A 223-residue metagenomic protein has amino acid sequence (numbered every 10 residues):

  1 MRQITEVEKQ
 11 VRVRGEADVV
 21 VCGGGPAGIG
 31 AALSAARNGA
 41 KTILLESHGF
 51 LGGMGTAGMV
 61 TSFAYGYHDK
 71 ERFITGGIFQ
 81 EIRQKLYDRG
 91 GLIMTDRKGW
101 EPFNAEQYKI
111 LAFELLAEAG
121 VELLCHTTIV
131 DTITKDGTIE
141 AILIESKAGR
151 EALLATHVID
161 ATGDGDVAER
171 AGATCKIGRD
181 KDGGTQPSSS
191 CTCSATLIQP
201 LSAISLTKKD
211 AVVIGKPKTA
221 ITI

Functional and structural regions predicted by a protein language model:
M1-Q10: Extended, non-globular alpha-helical segments
E8, R14-E16, S34, A40-K41 (+3 more regions): Conserved N-terminal/central alpha/beta ligand/cofactor-binding core
V11-G25: Beta1/beta-strand and adjacent pyrophosphate-binding region of the FAD-binding site in flavoprotein oxidoreductases
G15-A17, A148-H157: Core beta-strand elements of the Rossmann-like FAD/NAD(P) dinucleotide-binding domain in flavoenzyme oxidoreductases
C22, L153-G163: Short hydrophobic core segments
G28: N-terminal Rossmann-fold NAD(P) dinucleotide-binding loop
I133-A152: Conserved beta-strand-loop-beta-strand element in the redox core of flavoprotein oxidoreductases
V167-I223: Rossmann-like dinucleotide-binding core of oxidoreductases
